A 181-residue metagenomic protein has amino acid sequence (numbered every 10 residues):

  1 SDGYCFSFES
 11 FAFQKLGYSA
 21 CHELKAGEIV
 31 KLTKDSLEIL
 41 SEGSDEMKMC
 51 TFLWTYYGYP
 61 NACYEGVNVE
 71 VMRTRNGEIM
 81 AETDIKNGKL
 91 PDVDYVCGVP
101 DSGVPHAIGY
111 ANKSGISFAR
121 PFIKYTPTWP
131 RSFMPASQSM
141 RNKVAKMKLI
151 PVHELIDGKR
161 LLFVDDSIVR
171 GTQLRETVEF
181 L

Functional and structural regions predicted by a protein language model:
S1-G103, A111-V152: N-terminal segments that mediate ammonia production and transfer in glutamine-dependent amidotransferase systems
G103-V104, L174: Generic non-transmembrane alpha-helix signal with a bias for helix starts/N-cap capping motifs
V144-L181: PRPP/pyrophosphate-binding module of the type I phosphoribosyltransferase fold
